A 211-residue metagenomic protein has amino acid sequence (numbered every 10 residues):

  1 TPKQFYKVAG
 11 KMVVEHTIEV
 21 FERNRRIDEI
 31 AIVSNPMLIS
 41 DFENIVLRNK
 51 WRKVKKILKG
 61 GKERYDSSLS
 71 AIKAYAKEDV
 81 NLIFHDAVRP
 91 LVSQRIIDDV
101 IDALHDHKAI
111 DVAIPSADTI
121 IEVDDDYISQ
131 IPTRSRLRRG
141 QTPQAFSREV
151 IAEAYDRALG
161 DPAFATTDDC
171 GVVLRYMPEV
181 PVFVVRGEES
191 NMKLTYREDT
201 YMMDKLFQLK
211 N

Functional and structural regions predicted by a protein language model:
T1-I39: N-terminal glycine-rich phosphate-binding loop and ensuing alpha1 helix
D28-I30, N81, K108-A109, P181: Residues at the starts of beta-strands that form the adenosine-phosphate
S40-I45: Acidic helix N-cap motif at the loop->helix transition within catalytic regions of sugar-transfer enzymes
K50-K62: Conserved donor nucleotide-binding strand/loop of the catalytic core
K62-V123, Y127, Q141, F146-R148: Conserved beta-loop-beta/alpha segment of the NTase-like Rossmann-fold superfamily that binds/positions NTPs
Q130-G140: A recurrent flexible, glycine/aromatic-enriched loop bordering the glycosyltransferase active site that acts as
R139-N211: Conserved alpha/beta core of the MobA/IspD/sugar-nucleotide pyrophosphorylase nucleotidyltransferase superfamily
